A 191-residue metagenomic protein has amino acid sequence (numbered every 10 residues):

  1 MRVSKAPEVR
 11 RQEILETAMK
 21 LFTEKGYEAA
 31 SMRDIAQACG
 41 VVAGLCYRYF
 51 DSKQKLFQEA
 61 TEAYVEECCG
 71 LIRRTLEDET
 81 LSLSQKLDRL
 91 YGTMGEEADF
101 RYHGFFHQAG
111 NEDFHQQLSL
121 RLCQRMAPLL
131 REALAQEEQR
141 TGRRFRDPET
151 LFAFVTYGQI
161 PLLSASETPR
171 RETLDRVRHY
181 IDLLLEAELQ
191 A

Functional and structural regions predicted by a protein language model:
M1-V9, A191: N-terminal intrinsically disordered/low-complexity leader segments
R2, E13, T17, L21-K55 (+1 more regions): Helix-turn-helix
L15, S84, D88, G92 (+3 more regions): An amphipathic alpha-helix signature
K20, E24, S52, R74 (+3 more regions): Conserved amphipathic alpha-helical interaction elements at protein-protein interfaces in regulatory, energy-coupling
E59, G70-F100, L151-F152: Hydrophobic alpha-helical connector segments
E66-C69, F114-Q139, E149-T150: Amphipathic alpha-helical packing segments from all-alpha helical-bundle domains
Q85-Q117, S164: Amphipathic alpha-helical segments used for helix-helix packing
F105-A109, Q116, A135-D182, A191: Hydrophobic/aromatic-rich alpha-helical bundle segments in the mid-to-C-terminal region
